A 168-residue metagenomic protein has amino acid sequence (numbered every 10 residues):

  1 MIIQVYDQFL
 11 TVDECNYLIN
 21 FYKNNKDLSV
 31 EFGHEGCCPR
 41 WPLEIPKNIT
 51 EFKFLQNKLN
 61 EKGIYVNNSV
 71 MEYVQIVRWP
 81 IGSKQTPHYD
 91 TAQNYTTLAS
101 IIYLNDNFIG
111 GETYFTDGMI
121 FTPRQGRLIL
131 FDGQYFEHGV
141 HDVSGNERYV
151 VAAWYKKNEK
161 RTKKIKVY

Functional and structural regions predicted by a protein language model:
M1-N68, Y168: Non-heme Fe(II)/2-oxoglutarate
Y22, L104, Y155-K157: Short beta-strand segments enriched in hydrophobic/aromatic residues within well-folded beta-rich domains
S69, D106-F108: A cross-taxa feature marking solvent-exposed loop/turn segments within ectodomains of secreted and single-pass membrane
I76-Q93: Conserved short histidine dyad/triad with adjacent acidic residue
V77, H88, I101, Y114 (+1 more regions): Residues in well-ordered beta-strands of folded domains
G82, T96, F108-Y168: Catalytic core of Fe(II)/2-oxoglutarate
L98-D106: Acidic, metal-ligating active-site segments
